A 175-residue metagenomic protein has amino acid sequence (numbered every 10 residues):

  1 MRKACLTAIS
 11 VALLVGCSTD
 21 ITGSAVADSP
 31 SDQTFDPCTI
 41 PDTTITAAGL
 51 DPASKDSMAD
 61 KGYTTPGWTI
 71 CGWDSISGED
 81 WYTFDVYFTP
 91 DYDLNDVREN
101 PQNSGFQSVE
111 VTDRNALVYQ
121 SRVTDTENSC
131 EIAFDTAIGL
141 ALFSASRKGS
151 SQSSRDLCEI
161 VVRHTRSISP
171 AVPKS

Functional and structural regions predicted by a protein language model:
M1-I9: N-terminal export and membrane-targeting signals
L13-G16: C-terminal motif of bacterial Sec signal peptides marking the signal peptidase cleavage site
S18-I21: Bacterial signal peptide processing site
V26-A48: Post-signal peptide N-terminal segment of mature Sec-exported envelope proteins
T44-G49, G78-F84, A137-G139, T165-I168: Extracellular/mature segments of secreted proteins
D51-Q120: Short, solvent-exposed recognition patches
G105-S175: A short, solvent-exposed beta-edge/loop patch
